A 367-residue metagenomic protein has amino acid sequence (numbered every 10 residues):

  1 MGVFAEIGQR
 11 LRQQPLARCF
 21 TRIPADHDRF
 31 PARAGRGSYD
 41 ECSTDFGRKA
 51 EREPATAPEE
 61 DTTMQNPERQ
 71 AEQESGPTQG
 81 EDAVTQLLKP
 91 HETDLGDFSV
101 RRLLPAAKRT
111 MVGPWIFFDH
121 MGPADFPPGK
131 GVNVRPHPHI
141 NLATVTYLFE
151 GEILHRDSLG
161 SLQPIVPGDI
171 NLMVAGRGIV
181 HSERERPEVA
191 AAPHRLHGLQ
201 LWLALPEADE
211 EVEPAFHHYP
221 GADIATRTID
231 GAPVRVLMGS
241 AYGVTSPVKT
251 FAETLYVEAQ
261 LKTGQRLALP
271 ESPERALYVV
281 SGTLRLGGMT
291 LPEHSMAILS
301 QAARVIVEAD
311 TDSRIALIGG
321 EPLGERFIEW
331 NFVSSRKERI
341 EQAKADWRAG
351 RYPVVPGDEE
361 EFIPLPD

Functional and structural regions predicted by a protein language model:
A5, P15-A17, T21-A25, F30-A34 (+4 more regions): Short linear motifs in low-complexity or flexible loops
A5-I7, P67-E68: Generic extreme N-terminus detector
Y39-D367: Jelly-roll (double-stranded beta-helix
